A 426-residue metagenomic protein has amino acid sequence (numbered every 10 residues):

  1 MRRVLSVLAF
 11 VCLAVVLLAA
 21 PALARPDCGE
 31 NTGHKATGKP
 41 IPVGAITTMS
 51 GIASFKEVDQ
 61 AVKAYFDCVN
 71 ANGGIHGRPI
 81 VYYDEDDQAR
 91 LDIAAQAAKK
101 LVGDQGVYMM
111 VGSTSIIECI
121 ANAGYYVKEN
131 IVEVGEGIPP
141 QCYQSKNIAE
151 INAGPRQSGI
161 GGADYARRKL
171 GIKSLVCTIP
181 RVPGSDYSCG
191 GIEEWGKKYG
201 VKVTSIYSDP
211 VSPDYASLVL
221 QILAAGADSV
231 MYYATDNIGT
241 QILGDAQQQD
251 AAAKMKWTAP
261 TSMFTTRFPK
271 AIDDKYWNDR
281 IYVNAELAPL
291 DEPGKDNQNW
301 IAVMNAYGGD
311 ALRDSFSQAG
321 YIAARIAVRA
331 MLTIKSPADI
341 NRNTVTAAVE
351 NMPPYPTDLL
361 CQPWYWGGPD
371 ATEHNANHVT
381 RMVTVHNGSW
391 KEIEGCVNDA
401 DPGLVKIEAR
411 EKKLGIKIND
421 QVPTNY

Functional and structural regions predicted by a protein language model:
M1-P42, K413-Y426: Short, low-complexity disordered leader/linker segments with a strong preference for bacterial N-terminal type II
P26-T32, P40, S54-K63, N72-I151 (+5 more regions): Beta-alpha junction/loop-to-helix N-cap segments that form part of ligand/metal-binding clefts
T37-E57, S113-T114, S174-I179: Short beta-strand segments enriched in small/hydrophobic residues
K39-V43, G77-V81, D104-M109, K128-V132 (+8 more regions): Loop/turn elements at helix/coil->beta-strand transitions in domains of secreted/extracellular proteins
I93, N147-D250, M255, D291-Q298: Extracellular/periplasmic Venus flytrap/periplasmic-binding protein
L101-T114, V134-E136, S174-I179, G226-D236 (+3 more regions): Periplasmic-binding protein-like
D245-Y321, K335, C396-D399, E411-T424: Extracellular/periplasmic periplasmic-binding protein-like sensory domains
A306-S317, V328-E394: Segments of small-molecule ligand-sensing domains
